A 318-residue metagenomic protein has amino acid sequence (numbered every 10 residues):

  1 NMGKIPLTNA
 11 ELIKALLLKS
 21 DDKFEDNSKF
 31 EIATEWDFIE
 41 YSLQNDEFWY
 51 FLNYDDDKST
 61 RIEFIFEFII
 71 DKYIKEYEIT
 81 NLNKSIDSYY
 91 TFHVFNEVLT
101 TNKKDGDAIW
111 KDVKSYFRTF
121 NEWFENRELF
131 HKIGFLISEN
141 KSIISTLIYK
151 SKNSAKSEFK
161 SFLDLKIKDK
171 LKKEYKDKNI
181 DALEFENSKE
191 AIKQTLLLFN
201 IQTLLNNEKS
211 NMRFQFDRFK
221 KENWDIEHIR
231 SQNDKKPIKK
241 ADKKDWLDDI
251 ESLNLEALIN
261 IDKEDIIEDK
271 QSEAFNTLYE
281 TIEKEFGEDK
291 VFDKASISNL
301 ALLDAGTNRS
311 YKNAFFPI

Functional and structural regions predicted by a protein language model:
M2-I318: Flexible coil/loop and intrinsically disordered segments
